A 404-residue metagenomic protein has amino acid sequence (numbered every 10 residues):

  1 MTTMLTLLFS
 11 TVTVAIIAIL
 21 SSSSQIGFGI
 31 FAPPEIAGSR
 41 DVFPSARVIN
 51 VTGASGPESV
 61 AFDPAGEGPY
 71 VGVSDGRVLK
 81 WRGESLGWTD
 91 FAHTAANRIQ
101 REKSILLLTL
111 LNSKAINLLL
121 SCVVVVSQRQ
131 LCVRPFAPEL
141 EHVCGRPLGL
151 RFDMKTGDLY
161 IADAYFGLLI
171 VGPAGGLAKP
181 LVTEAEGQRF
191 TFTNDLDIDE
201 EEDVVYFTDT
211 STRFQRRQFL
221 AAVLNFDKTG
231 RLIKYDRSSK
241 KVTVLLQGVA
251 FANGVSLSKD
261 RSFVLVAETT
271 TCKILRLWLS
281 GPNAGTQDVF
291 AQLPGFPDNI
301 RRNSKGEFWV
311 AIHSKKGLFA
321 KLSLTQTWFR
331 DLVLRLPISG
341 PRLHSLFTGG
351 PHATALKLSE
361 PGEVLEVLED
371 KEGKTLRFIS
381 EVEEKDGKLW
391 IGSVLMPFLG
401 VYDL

Functional and structural regions predicted by a protein language model:
T3-V12, F28-G29, A46-R77, K374-S380: Beta-strand-rich domains and repeat architectures in extracellular enzymes and scaffolds, especially beta-propellers
T11-R47, H352-P361: Blade/loop signatures of beta-propeller domains
V48-G53, A92-A95, P138-V143, L181-Q188 (+3 more regions): Surface loop/turn motifs at the tips and blade-to-blade linkers of beta-strand repeat domains
D63-G66, F152-T156, I198-E202, K259-R261 (+2 more regions): Residue-level detector of Asp-centered blade-edge/turn motifs that repeat once per structural unit in beta-propeller
R77-D163, A185: Blade-loop segments of beta-propeller domains
Q128-L148, M154, D158, A162-V223 (+1 more regions): Asp-box/WD-like beta-propeller blade repeats and closely related beta-sheet repeat scaffolds
F207-D227, H313-G349, V401: Short, conserved, GDST-rich strand-edge loop motifs in beta-rich repeat architectures
